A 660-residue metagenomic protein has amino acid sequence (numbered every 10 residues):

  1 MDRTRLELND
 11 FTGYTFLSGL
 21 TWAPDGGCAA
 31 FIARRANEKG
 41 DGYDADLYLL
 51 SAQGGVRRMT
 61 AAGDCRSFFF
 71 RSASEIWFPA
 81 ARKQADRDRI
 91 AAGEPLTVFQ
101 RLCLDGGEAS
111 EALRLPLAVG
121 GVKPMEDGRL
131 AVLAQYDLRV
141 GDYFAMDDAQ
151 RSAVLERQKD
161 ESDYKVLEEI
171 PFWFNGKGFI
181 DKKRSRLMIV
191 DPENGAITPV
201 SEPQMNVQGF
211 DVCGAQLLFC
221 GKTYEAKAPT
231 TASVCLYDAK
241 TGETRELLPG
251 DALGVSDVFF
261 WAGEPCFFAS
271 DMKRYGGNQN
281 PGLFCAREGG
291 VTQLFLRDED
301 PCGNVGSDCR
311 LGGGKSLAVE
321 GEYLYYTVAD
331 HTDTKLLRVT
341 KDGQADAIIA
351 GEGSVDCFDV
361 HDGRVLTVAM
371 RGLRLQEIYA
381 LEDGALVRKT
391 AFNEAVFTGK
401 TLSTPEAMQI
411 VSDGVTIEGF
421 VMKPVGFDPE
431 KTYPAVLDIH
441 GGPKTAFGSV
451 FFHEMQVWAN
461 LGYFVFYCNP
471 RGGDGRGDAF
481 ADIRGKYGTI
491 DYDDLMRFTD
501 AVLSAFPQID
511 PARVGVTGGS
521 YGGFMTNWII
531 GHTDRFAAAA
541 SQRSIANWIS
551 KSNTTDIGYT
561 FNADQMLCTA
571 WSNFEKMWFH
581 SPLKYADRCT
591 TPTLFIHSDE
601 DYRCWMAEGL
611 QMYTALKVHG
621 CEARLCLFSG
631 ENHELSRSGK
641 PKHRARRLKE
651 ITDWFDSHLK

Functional and structural regions predicted by a protein language model:
M1-F16, Y48-R66, I90-P95, F99-G120 (+10 more regions): Multi-bladed beta-propeller domains
N9-A45, K182-K183, Q208-F210: Beta-strand-rich domains and repeat architectures in extracellular enzymes and scaffolds, especially beta-propellers
G19-T21, D160-E168, W173-R186, Q208-G209 (+5 more regions): Non-catalytic accessory segments flanking enzyme active sites
L20-C28, S67-I76, V122-R129, G209-Q216 (+3 more regions): Blade-terminus and WD-like Trp-Asp/Gly-His loop motifs, strongest in beta-propeller folds
W22, F31, F69-F70, F78 (+10 more regions): Conserved hydrophobic/aromatic "anchor" residues that stabilize well-ordered secondary structure elements
A33-D46, T60-R66, A80-F99, L115-A118 (+10 more regions): A flexible loop/linker signature enriched in serine peptidases of the S9 family
F392-A512, G519, N553, T560: Cap/lid segment of the alpha/beta-hydrolase catalytic domain
P470-K660: Active-site-proximal cap/loop segments of hydrolase catalytic domains
